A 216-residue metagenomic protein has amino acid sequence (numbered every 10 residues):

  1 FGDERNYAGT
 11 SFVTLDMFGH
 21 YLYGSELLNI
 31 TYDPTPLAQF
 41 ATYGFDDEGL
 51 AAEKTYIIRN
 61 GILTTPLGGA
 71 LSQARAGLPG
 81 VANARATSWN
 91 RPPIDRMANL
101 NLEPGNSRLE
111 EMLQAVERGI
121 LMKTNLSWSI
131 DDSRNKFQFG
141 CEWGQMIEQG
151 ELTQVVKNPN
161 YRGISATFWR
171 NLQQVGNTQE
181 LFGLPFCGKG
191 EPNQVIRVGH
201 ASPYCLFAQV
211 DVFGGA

Functional and structural regions predicted by a protein language model:
F1-A216: N-terminal small-residue-enriched
